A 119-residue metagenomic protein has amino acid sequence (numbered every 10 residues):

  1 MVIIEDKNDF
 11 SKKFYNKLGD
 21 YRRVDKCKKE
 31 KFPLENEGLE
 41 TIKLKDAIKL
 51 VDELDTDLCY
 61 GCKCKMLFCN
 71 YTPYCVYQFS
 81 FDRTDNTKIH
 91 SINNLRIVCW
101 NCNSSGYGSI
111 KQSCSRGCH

Functional and structural regions predicted by a protein language model:
M1-F10: Arg/Lys-rich, low-complexity, intrinsically disordered N-terminal tails that contact nucleic acids
D9-L58, T87: Short, charged surface segments at domain edges that flank catalytic/cofactor-binding sites
E40, C64-I97: Histidine-centered nuclease catalytic patch
K43-D46, S91, C99, I110: Helix N-cap and loop-to-helix transition residues
D55, D82-D85, N103: Acidic side chains
C64-F68, L95-C118: Short Cys/His-centered divalent metal-binding micro-motifs
